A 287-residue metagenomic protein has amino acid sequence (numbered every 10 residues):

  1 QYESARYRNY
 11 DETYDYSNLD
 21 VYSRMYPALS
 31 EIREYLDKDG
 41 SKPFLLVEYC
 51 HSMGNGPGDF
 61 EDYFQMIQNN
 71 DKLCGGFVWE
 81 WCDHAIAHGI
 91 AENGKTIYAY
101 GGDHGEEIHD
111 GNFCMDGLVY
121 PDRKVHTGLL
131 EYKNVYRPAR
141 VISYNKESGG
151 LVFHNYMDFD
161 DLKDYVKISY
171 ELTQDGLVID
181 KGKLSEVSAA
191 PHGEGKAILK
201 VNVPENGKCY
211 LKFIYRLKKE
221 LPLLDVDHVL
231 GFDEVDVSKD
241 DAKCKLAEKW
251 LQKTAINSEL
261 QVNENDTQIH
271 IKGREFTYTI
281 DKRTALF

Functional and structural regions predicted by a protein language model:
Q1-V152, Y156-D164, S169-L177: Extended substrate-binding grooves/exosites of carbohydrate-active enzymes
Y26, E186-S188, D281-F287: A short, sequence-level motif marking secondary-structure junctions
E106-D110, Y120-L130, Y136-R140, E234-L260 (+1 more regions): Extracellular/periplasmic ectodomains of large secreted or surface enzymes and adhesion receptors
K146, K163, A190-E194, P204-N206 (+4 more regions): Surface-exposed coil/turn segments at beta-strand junctions on protein surfaces, enriched
G150-M157, L199, L211-Y215, E275: Buried hydrophobic-core signal for structured, non-transmembrane domains
V166, D175-N206, Y215: Intrinsically disordered, low-complexity Pro/Gly/Ser/Thr-rich segments with frequent PxxP/GP/PP motifs and embedded
V203-L246: Terminal connector regions
K212, L217, D241-F287: Beta-strand-rich N-terminal accessory domains
